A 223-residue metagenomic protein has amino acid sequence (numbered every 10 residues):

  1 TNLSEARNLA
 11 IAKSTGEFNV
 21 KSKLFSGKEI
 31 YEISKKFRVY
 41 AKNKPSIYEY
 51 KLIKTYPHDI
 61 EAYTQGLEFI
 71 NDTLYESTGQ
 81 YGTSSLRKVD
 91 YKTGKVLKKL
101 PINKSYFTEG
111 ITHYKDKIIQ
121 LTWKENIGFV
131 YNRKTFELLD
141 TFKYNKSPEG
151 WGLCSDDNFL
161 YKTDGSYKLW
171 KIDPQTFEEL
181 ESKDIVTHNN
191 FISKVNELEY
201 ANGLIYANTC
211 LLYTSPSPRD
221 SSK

Functional and structural regions predicted by a protein language model:
A10-G16: Surface-exposed, short loops/turns at beta-strand junctions within beta-sandwich domains
S34-E49, G82-R87: Blade/loop signatures of beta-propeller domains
K42-D59, G94: A short helix->beta-strand "capping" segment at the edge of beta-propeller domains
I60-I70, K104-Y114, N145-D157, N189-G203: Beta-rich, blade/repeat-based domains predominating in secreted/periplasmic proteins but also intracellular
E76-Q80, Q120-N126, K162-S166, A207-L211: Conserved beta-strand positions in repeat-built beta-propeller and related beta-rich domains
D90-T93, N132-T135, P174-T176: Short loop/turn segments that connect beta-strands within beta-propeller blades
V96-W123, I127-G128, L138-Y144: Blade-loop segments of beta-propeller domains
Y213-D220: Conserved small/polar residues in nucleotide/adenosyl-binding loops
